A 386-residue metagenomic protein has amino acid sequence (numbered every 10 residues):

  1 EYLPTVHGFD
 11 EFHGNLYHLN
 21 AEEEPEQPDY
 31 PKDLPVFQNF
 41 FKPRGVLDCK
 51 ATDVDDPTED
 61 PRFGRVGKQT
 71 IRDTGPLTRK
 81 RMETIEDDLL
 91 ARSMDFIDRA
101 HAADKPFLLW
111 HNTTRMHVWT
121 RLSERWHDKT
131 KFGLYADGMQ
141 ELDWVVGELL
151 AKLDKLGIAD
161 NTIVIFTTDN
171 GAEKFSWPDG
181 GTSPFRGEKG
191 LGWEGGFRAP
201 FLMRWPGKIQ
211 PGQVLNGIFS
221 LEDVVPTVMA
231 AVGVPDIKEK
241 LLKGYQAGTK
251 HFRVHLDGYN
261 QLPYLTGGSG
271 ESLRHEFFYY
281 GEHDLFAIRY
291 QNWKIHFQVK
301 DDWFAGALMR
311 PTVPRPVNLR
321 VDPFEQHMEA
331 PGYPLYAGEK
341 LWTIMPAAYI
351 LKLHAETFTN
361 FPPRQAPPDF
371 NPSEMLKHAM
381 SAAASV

Functional and structural regions predicted by a protein language model:
E1, N15-L19, L108-W119, F166-A172 (+2 more regions): Short, solvent-exposed turn/loop segments enriched in Gly/Ser/Thr/Pro and often Arg
E1-H7, T113, V118-G138, W144 (+4 more regions): Histidine-centered active-site microenvironments of extracellular/periplasmic hydrolases and transferases
E1-K105, T113-R115, W119-L122, P311: Formylglycine-dependent
Y2-P4, D10-E11, L16-E23, Y30-L34 (+4 more regions): C-terminal cap/loop subdomain of S1 sulfatases and analogous C-terminal strand-loop tails that border
H7, D87-A91, Q140-G147, F219-P226 (+3 more regions): A structural signal for well-ordered alpha-helical segments within the folded catalytic domains of diverse enzymes
H7-D10, A102-L109, I158-V164, R198-A199 (+2 more regions): Loop/turn elements at helix/coil->beta-strand transitions in domains of secreted/extracellular proteins
V66-T78, E124-K129, R204-I209, P323-A330: Short glycine/proline-rich turn/loop motifs
Y290, I295-H296, D301-D302, L308-R315 (+1 more regions): Long, internal low-complexity/basic segments
